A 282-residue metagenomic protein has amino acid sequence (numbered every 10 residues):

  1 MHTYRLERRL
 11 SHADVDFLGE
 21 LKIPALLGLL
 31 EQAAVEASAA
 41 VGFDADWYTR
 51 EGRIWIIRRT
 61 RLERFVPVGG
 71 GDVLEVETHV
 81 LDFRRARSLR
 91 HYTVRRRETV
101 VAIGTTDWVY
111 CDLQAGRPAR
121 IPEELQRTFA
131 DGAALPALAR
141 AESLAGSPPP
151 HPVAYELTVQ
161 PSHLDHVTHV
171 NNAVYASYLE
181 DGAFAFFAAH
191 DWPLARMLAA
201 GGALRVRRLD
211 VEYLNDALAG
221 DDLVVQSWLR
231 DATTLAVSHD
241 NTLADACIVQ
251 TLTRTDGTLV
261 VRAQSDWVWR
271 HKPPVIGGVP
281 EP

Functional and structural regions predicted by a protein language model:
M1-I57, T105, V109-R207, V268-P282: Hot-dog-fold acyl-thioester-processing enzymes
H2-L6, R61-V73, E77-A145, Y213 (+2 more regions): HotDog/MaoC-like acyl-thioester-processing domains
